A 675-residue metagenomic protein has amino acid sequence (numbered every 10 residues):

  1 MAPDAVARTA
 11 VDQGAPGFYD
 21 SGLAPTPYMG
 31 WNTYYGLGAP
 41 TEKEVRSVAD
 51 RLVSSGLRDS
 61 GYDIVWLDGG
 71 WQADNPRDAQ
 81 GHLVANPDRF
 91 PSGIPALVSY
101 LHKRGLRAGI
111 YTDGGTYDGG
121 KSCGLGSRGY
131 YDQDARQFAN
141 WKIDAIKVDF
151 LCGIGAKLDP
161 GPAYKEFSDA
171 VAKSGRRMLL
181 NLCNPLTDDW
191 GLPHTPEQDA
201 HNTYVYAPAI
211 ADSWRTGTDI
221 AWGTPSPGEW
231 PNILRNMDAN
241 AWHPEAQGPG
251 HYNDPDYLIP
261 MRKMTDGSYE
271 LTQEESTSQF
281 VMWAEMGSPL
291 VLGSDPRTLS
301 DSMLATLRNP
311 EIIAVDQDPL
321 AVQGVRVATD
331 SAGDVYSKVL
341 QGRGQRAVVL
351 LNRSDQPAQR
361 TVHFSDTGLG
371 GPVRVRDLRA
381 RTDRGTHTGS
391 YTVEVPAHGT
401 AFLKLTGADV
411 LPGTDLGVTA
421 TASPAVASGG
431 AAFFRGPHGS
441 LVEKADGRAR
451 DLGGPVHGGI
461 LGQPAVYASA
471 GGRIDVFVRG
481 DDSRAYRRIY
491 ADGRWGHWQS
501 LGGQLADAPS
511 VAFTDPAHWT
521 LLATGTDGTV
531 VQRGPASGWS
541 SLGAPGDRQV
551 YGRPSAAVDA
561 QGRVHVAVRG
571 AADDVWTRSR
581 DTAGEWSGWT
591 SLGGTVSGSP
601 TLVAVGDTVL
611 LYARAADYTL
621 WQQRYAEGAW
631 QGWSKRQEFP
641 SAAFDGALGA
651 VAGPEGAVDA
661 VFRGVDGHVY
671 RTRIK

Functional and structural regions predicted by a protein language model:
A2-R46, R51, M178, T187 (+2 more regions): N-terminal module-boundary/linker segments of secreted carbohydrate-active enzymes
P27-T33, G61-D68, R107-T112, D144-D149 (+7 more regions): Structural recognition of the beta-strand scaffold that forms the well-ordered cores of secreted hydrolase catalytic
V48, L52-K157: Aromatic-lined carbohydrate-binding/catalytic grooves of carbohydrate-active enzymes
Y130, L179-D295: Glycan-recognition surfaces
V281-R326, T400-A408: Catalytic cores of secreted or luminal carbohydrate-active enzymes
W283-M286, V291-G293, T329-L369: Carbohydrate-binding surface patches
H387-L411: C-terminal beta-strand-rich structural cap/linker in extracellular carbohydrate-active enzymes
D409-K675: A structural motif
